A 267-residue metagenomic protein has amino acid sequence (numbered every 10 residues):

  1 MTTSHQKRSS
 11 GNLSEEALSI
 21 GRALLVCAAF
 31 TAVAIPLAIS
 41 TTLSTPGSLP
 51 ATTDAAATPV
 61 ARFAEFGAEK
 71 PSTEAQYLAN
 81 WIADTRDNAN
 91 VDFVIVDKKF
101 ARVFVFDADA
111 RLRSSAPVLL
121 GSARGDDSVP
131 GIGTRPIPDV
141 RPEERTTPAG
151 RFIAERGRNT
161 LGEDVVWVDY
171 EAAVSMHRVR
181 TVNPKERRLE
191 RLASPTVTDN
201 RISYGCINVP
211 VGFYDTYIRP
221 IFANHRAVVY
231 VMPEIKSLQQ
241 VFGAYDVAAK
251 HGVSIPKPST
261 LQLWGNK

Functional and structural regions predicted by a protein language model:
T2-L37, T41, R145-K267: Exported/periplasmic cell-wall-interacting domains
T2-N90, V94, A123-D127: Extracellular/luminal recognition modules and glycoprotein regions
T52-V60, A116-P130, D215-Y217, Y245-K257: Charged/polar interaction segments and conserved charged motifs
E74-N90, V96-L189: Gly/Pro-biased beta-strand-loop elements
